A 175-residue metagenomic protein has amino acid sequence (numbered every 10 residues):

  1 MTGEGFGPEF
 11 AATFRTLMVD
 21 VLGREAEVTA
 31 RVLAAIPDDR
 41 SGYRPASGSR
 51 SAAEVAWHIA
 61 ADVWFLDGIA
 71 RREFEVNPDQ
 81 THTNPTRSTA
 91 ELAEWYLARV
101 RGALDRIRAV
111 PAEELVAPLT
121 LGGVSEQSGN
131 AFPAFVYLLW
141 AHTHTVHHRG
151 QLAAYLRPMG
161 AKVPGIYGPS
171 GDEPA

Functional and structural regions predicted by a protein language model:
T2-G5, V19-L33, R40-H82, L121-A175: Short, contiguous alpha-helical
G3-T13: Extreme N-terminus of proteins, especially the signal/transit-peptide cleavage junction and the first residues
A11-F14, M18-V21, S88, L92 (+2 more regions): Residue-level preference for long, well-ordered alpha-helices that form the structural scaffold of enzyme catalytic
L33-I36, R40, I107, P111: Sec/Tat-exported extracytoplasmic proteins
G68-P111: Helix-adjacent hinge/juxtasegments
D105, A109-E113, A154, P158-A161: Alpha-helix capping at helix-to-loop junctions
E114-L121: Active-site-proximal loop and beta-strand segments within enzyme catalytic domains
